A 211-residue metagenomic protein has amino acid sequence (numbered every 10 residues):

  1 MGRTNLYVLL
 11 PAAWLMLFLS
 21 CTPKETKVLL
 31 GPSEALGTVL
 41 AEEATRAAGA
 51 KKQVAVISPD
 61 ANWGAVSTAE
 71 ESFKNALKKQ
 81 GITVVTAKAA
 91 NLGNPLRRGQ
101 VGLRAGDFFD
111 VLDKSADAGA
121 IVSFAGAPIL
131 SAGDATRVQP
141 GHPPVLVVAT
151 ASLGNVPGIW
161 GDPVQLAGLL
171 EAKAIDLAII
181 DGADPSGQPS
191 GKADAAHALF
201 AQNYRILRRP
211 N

Functional and structural regions predicted by a protein language model:
M1-L10: Bacterial N-terminal signal peptides that target proteins for export
L10-P11, Q53: N-terminal cationic amphipathic segment used for targeting or macromolecule association
L17-S20: C-terminal motif of bacterial Sec signal peptides marking the signal peptidase cleavage site
T22-N211: Extracytosolic ligand-binding ectodomains
